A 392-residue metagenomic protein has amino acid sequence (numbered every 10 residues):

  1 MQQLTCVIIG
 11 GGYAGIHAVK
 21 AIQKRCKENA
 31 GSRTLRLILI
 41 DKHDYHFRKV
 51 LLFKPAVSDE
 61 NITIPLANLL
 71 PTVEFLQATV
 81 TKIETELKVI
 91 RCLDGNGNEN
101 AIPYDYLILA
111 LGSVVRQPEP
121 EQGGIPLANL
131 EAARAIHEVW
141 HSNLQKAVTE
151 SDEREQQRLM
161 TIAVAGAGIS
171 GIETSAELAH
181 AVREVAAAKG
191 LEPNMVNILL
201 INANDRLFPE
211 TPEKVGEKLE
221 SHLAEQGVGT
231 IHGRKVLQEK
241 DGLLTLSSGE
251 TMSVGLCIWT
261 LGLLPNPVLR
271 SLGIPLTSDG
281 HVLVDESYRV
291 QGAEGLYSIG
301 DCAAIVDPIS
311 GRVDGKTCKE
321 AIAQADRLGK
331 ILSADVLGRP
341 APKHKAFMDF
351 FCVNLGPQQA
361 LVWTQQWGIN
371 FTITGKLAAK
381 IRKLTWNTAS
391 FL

Functional and structural regions predicted by a protein language model:
M1-Q77, E173-E210: Beta1-alpha1 glycine-rich phosphate/pyrophosphate-binding loop at the start of Rossmann-like nucleotide-binding domains
Q2-Q3, F75-T161, I258: FAD-binding core/adjacent interface of flavoenzyme oxidoreductases
A14, G112-V115, S175, L263-P265 (+1 more regions): Short glycine-rich anion-binding loops that position phosphate/pyrophosphate groups of nucleotides and phosphorylated
L35-R36, L76-I83, V89, I102 (+1 more regions): A Rossmann-like FAD-binding core segment of flavoenzymes
L93, A110-L111, R234, S247 (+2 more regions): Short, well-ordered coil/turn residues at beta-beta hairpins and beta-strand->alpha-helix junctions within
G123-E155, T251-L256, T260-A323: FAD-site-proximal beta/loop scaffold in flavoenzymes
V139-P193: Rossmann-like NAD(P)H-binding beta-loop-alpha module
E320-L392: C-terminal, flexible cofactor-proximal segment of oxidoreductases
